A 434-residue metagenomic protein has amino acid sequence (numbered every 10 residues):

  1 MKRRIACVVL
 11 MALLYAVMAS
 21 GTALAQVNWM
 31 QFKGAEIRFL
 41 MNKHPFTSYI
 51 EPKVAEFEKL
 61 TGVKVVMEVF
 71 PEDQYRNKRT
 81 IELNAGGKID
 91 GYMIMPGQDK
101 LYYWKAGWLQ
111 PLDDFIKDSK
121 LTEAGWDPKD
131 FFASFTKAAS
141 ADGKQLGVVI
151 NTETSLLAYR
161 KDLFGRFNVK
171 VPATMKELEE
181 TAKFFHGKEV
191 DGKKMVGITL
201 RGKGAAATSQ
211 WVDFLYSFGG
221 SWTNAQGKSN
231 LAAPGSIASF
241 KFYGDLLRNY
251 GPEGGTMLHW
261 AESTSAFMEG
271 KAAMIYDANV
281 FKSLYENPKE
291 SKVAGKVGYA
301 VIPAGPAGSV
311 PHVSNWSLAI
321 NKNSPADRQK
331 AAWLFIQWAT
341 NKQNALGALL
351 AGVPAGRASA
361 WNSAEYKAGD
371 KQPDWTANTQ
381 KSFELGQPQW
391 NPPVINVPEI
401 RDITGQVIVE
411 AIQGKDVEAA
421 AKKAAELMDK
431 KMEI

Functional and structural regions predicted by a protein language model:
A25-Q31, G97-T154, Q210, A294-A300 (+2 more regions): Hinge/lid segment of periplasmic solute-binding proteins
Q26, E36, K129-D130, V297-V301 (+2 more regions): Long, aromatic- and glycine/proline-rich binding clefts that accommodate carbohydrate-like moieties
M30-F32, E36, K59, K64-V65 (+3 more regions): Conserved C-terminal helix/tail region of periplasmic/extracytoplasmic solute-binding proteins
Q31-G34, D113-D130, E189-V190, V196-G202 (+5 more regions): Short, solvent-exposed loop/beta-turn-alpha elements that line the ligand-binding surface or hinge of extracytoplasmic
A55-D130, D162-A173, A266, G270-M274 (+2 more regions): Extracytoplasmic "Venus flytrap"/periplasmic binding protein-like
K137-I150, S155, E179-S229, A272: Extracytoplasmic/periplasmic solute-binding protein
A158-K161, V313-D327: A bilobed periplasmic-binding-protein/Venus flytrap-type ligand-binding module shared by bacterial periplasmic
T181-F184, A225-M257: Glycine-centered hinge/linker elements that transmit conformational signals in sensory and ligand-binding systems
